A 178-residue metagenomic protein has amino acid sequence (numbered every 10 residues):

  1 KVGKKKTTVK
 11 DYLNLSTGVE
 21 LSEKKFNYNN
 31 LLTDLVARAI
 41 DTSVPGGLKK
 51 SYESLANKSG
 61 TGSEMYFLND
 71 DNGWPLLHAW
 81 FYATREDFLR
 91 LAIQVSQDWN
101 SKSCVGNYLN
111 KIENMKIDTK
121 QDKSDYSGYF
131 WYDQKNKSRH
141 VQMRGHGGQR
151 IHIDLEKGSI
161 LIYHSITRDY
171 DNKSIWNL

Functional and structural regions predicted by a protein language model:
K1-T61, A79, A83-N100: Active-site-adjacent helix/loop patches that line small-molecule binding or acyl-intermediate pockets
D11-L13, M65-F67, Y82, R90 (+3 more regions): Structural recognition of the beta-strand scaffold that forms the well-ordered cores of secreted hydrolase catalytic
V36, K50, K58, N69-L76 (+3 more regions): Mature, folded catalytic cores of secreted/periplasmic enzymes
N69-A83, Y126-Y129, N136-K137: Carbohydrate-binding/catalytic loop surfaces
T84, F88-D122: C-terminal amphipathic alpha-helical segment
L109-S165: Active-site Gly/Thr loop motif
T167-D169: A short acidic/small-residue loop/turn micro-motif
D171-L178: Short, gly/Ser/Thr-rich active-site loops of penicillin-recognizing serine hydrolases
